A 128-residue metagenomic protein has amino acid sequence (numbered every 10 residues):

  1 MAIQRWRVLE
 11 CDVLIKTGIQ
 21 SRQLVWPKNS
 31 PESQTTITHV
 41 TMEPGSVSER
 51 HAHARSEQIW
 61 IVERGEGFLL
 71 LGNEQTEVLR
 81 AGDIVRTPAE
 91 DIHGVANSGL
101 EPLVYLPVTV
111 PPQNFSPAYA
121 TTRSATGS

Functional and structural regions predicted by a protein language model:
M1-T35, E49, A118-S128: A short, N-terminal "cap"/entry segment at the start of jelly-roll beta-barrel domains of the cupin/DSBH fold
Q23, T38-A54: Conserved short histidine dyad/triad with adjacent acidic residue
N29-S30, R55, E74, L100-E101: Short strand-connecting beta-turns/loops that link adjacent beta-strands
S30-S33, M42-S46, E66-F68, P111-F115: Short, charged/polar surface micro-motifs in flexible loops or helix N-caps
Q34-T35, A52-H53, S98-G99: Short glycine/proline-enriched turns and hinge-like loops at secondary-structure junctions
H39-V40, R55-E57, T121-T126: Short intrinsically disordered coil segments
V47, H53, E57-A81, D91: A short beta-strand-loop-beta hairpin characteristic of the jelly-roll/cupin
T76, R80-A81, A89-F115: Ligand-binding loop in jelly-roll beta-barrel domains
